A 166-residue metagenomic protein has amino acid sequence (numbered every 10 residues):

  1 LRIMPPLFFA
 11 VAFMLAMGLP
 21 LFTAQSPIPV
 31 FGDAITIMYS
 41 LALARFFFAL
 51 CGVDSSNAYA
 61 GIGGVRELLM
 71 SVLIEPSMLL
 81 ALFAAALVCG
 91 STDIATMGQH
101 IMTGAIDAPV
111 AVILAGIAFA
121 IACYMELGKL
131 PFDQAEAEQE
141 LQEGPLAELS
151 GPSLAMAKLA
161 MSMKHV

Functional and structural regions predicted by a protein language model:
L1-V166: Alpha-helical transmembrane segments of multi-pass membrane proteins predominantly involved in bioenergetics
